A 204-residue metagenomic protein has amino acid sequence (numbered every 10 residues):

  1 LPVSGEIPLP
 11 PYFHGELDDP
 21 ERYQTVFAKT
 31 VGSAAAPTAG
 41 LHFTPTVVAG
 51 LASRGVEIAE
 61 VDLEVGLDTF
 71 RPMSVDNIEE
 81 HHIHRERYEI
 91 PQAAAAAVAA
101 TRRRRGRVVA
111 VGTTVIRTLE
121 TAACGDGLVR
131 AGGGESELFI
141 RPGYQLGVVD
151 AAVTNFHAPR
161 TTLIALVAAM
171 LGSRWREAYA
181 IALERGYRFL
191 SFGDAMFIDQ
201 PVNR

Functional and structural regions predicted by a protein language model:
L1-R204: Surface-exposed, charge/polar-rich loops and edge strands
